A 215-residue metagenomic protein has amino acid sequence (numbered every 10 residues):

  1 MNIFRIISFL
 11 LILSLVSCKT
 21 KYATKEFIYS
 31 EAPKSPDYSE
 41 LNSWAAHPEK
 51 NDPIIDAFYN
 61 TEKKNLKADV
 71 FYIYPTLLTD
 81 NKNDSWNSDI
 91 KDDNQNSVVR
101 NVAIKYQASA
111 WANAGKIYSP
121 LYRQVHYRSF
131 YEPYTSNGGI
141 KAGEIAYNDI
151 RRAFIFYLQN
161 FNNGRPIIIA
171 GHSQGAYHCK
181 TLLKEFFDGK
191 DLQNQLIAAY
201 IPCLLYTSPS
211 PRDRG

Functional and structural regions predicted by a protein language model:
M1-Y22: Bacterial Sec-dependent N-terminal signal peptides
C18-I104, S109: Flexible, membrane-associating and regulatory peripheral segments of lipid-active enzymes
Y72-R165: Active-site catalytic motif of lipid deacylating hydrolases and related acyltransferases
G171, G175: Gly/Ala-rich beta-loop-alpha elbow adjacent to hydrolase catalytic centers
K180-F187: Short glycine-enriched nucleophile-adjacent loop and the immediately C-terminal alpha-helix near the catalytic center
L192-C203: A conserved short beta-strand
Y206-G215: Single conserved hydrophobic/aromatic residue that forms the stacking wall/gate of nucleotide- or nucleobase-binding
